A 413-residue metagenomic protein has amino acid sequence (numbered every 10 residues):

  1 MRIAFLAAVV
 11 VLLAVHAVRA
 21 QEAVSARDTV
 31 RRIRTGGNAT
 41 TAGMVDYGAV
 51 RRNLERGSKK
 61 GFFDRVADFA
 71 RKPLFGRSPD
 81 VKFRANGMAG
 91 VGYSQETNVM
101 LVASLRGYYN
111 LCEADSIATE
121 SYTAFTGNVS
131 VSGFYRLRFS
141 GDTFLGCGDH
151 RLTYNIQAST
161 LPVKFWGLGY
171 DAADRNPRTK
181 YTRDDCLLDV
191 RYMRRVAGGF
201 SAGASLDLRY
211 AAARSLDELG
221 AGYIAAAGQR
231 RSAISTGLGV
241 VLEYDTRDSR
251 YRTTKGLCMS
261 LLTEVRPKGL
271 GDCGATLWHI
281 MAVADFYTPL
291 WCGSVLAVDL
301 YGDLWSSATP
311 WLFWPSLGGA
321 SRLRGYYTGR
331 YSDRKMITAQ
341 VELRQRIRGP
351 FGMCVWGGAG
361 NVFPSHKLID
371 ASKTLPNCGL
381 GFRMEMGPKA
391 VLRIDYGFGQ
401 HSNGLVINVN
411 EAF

Functional and structural regions predicted by a protein language model:
E22-T153, G203, Q229-T253, Q345-M353 (+4 more regions): Outer-membrane beta-barrel initiation region
A85-G87, L101-A103, Y135-F139, D184-V190 (+8 more regions): Hydrophobic, lipid-facing positions within transmembrane beta-strands of outer-membrane proteins
V91, A103, G107, T123-V129 (+11 more regions): Transmembrane beta-barrel strands of outer-membrane/channel proteins
V102-A103, S116-A118, R136-G141, K164-A172 (+6 more regions): Outer-membrane beta-barrel translocator domains and adjoining extracellular loop/strand segments of Gram-negative
Y108-C112, T126-F134, S159-V163, R209-A213 (+7 more regions): Sequence/structural signature of outer-membrane beta-barrel proteins
A124-T126, A173-R178, G222-Q229, V265-D272 (+2 more regions): Extracellular loop and loop/strand-boundary signature of outer-membrane beta-barrel proteins
G127-N128, S132-R194, G302-L317, L392-V409: Outer-membrane beta-barrel translocator/channel fold
L238-E243, R247-I347: C-terminal outer-membrane beta-barrel translocator/porin domains of Gram-negative envelope proteins and their
